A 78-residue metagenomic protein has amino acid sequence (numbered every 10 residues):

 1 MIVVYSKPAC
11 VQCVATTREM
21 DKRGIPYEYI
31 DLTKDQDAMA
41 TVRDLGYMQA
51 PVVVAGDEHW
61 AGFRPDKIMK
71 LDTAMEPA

Functional and structural regions predicted by a protein language model:
M1-I25: Local sequence-structure signature of Cys/Sec-based thiol-disulfide redox active-site neighborhoods
K7, Y47, P65: ATP/adenylate-binding site constellation spanning eukaryotic-like Ser/Thr protein kinases, ABC-transporter
V11-Q12, Q36-D37, D66: Short alpha-helical
I25-A38, Y47-Q49: Thiol-based oxidoreductase modules, predominantly thioredoxin-like and allied folds used for disulfide exchange
A50-A61: A short, hydrophobic beta-strand/beta-hairpin element that forms part of a small beta-sheet core
K67-A78: C-terminal basic regulatory modules in eukaryotic proteins
